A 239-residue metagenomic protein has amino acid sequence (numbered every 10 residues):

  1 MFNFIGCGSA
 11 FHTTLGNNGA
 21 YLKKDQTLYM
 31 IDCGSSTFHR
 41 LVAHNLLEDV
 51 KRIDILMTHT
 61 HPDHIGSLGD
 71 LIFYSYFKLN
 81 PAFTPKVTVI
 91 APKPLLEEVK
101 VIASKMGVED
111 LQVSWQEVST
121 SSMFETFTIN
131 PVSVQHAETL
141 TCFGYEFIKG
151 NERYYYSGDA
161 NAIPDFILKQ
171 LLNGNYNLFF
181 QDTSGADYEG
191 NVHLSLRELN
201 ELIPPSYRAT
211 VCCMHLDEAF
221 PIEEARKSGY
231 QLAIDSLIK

Functional and structural regions predicted by a protein language model:
M1-H44, E48, E117-F166, L237-K239: Core dinuclear metal-dependent hydrolase active-site scaffold
A10, S36, D63, E97 (+1 more regions): Conserved Rossmann-like nucleotide-cofactor binding loop
A20-Y21, L46-D49, L71-S75, G107-V108 (+3 more regions): Glycine-rich, phosphate-binding/catalytic loops in enzymes
M30-G34, R52-D63, S67, A91-P92 (+4 more regions): Active-site neighborhood of phospho(di)ester-bond hydrolases with catalytic His/Asp-centered motifs
S36-V87, N177-L178: Active-site metal-binding motif and surrounding structural segment of the metallo-beta-lactamase
G66-S75, I102, P221-S228: Metal-dependent catalytic neighborhoods of phosphoester/phosphodiester hydrolases
N80-K86, K93-W115: Active-site neighborhood of divalent metal-dependent phosphoester bond hydrolases
A162-K239: Cap/insert and terminal regions of metallo-dependent hydrolase folds
